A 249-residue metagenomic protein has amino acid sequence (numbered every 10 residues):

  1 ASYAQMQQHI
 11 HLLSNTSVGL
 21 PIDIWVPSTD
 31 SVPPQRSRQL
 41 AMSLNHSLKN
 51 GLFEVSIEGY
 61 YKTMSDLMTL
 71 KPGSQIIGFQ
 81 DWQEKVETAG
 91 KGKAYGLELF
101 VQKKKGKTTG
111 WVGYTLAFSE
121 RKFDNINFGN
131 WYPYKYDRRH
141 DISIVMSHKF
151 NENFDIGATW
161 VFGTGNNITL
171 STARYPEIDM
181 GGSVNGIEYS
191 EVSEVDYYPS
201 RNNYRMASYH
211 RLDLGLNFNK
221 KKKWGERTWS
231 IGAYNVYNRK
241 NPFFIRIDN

Functional and structural regions predicted by a protein language model:
A1-Q39, G59-E84, T159-D179, K240-R246: Surface-exposed extracellular loop regions of Gram-negative outer-membrane beta-barrel proteins, predominantly
A1-Q5, D23, L44, V55-Y61 (+3 more regions): Transmembrane beta-barrel strands of outer-membrane/channel proteins
Q5, P34, H46-L48, V101-K105 (+5 more regions): Residue-level signature of outer-membrane beta-barrel architecture
Q7, N153, V161-V192, M206-D213 (+1 more regions): C-terminal beta-signal and adjacent terminal beta-strands/loops of Gram-negative outer-membrane beta-barrel proteins
S28, R38-M42, K85, Y95-L99 (+3 more regions): Hydrophobic, lipid-facing positions within transmembrane beta-strands of outer-membrane proteins
S31-R36, A89-K93, Q102, Y134-R139 (+2 more regions): Short sequence motifs at beta-strands and strand-loop junctions characteristic of Gram-negative outer-membrane
G51-V55, K107-G110, N153-I156, K223-R227: Repeated loop/turn-to-beta-strand initiation elements of outer-membrane beta-barrel proteins
Y60-T63, Q83-L170: Gram-negative outer-membrane beta-barrel transporters
